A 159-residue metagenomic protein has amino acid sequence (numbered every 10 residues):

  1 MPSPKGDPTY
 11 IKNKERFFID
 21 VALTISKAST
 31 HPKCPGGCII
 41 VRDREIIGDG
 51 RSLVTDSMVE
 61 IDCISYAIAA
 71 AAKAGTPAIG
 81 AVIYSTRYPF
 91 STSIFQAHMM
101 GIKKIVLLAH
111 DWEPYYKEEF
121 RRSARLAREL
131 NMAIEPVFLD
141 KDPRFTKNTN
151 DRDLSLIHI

Functional and structural regions predicted by a protein language model:
M1-L156: Zinc-dependent deaminase catalytic domain
